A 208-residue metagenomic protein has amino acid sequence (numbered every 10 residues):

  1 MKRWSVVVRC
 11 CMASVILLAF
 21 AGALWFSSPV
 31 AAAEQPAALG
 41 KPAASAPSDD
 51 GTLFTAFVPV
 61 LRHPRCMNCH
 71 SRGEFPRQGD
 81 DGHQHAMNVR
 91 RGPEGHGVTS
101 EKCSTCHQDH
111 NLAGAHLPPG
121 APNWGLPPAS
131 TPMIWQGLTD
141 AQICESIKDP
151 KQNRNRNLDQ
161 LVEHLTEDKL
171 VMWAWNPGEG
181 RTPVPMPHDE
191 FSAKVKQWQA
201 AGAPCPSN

Functional and structural regions predicted by a protein language model:
M1-V58, Q78, R91-E94, A113-N208: N-terminal export/targeting leaders of redox proteins
D49-D50, H85-A86, C106-H107: Short amphipathic alpha-helical surface micro-motifs
P64-G73, S100-H110: The canonical Cys-X-X-Cys-His
M67, G73, Q78-G79, Q84-H85: Outer-membrane beta-barrel domain signature
H83-P93: N-terminal post-signal-peptidase region of extra-cytosolic proteins
P93-E101: Conserved, aromatic- and glycine-enriched, well-ordered alpha/beta core segments that occur as contiguous structural
